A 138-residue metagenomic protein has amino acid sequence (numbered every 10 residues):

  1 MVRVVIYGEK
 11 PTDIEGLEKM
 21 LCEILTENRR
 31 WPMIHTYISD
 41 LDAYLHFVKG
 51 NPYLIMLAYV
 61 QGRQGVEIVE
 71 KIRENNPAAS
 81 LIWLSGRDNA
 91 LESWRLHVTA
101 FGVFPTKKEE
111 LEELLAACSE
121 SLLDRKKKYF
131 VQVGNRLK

Functional and structural regions predicted by a protein language model:
M1, W31-P32, A78: A structure-centric signal for secondary-structure junctions around beta-strands
V2-L21: Conserved acidic segment of CheY-like receiver
M20-N28: A short, Lys/Arg-enriched amphipathic alpha-helix followed by its capping loop at the start of a domain
E27-S39: Short hydrophobic/Thr-rich beta-strand motif most characteristic of the beta2 strand and flanking loop of CheY-like
D40-Y44: Short alpha-helical segment
L45-D124: CheY-like receiver
S119-K138: Conserved binding/recognition cores within well-folded domains
